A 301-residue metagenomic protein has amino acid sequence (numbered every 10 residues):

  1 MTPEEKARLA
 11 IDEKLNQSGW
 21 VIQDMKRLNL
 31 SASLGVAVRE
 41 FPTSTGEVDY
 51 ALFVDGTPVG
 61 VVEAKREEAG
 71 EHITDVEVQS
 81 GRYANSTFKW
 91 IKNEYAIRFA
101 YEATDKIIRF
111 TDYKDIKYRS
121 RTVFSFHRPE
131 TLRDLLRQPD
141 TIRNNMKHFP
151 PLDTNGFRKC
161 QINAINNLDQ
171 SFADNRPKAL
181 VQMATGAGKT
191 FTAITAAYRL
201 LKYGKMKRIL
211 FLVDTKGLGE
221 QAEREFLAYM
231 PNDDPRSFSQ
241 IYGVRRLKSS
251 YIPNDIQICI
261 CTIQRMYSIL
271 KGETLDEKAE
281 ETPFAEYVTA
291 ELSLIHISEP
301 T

Functional and structural regions predicted by a protein language model:
M1-R208, G217, Q221-D233, D255-I258 (+3 more regions): ATP-dependent helicase/translocase motor core
F211: Conserved SAM-binding loop
D214: Short beta->alpha hinge that forms the Motif I/post-I loop of the SAM-binding pocket
F238-R246, I263-R265: Conserved helicase motor
V244-C259: Conserved motor-coupling elements within RecA-like helicase/translocase cores
S268-L270: Short, solvent-exposed loop/turn elements at domain surfaces
Y287-L292: Short, conserved loop/helix-junction motifs that constitute active-site signature segments in enzyme catalytic cores
S293-T301: Residue-level detector of conserved catalytic or cofactor/ligand-binding positions in enzyme active sites
